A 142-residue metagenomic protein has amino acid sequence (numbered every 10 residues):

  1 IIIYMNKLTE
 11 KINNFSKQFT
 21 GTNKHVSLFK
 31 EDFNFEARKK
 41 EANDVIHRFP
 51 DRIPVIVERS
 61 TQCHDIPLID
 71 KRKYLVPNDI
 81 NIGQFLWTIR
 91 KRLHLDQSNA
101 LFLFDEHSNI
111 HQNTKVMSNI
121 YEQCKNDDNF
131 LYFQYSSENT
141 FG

Functional and structural regions predicted by a protein language model:
I1-I3: Hydrophobic alpha-helical signal peptides and transmembrane signal-/tail-anchor segments that drive secretory-pathway
M5-N78, I82-G142: Ubiquitin system architectures
